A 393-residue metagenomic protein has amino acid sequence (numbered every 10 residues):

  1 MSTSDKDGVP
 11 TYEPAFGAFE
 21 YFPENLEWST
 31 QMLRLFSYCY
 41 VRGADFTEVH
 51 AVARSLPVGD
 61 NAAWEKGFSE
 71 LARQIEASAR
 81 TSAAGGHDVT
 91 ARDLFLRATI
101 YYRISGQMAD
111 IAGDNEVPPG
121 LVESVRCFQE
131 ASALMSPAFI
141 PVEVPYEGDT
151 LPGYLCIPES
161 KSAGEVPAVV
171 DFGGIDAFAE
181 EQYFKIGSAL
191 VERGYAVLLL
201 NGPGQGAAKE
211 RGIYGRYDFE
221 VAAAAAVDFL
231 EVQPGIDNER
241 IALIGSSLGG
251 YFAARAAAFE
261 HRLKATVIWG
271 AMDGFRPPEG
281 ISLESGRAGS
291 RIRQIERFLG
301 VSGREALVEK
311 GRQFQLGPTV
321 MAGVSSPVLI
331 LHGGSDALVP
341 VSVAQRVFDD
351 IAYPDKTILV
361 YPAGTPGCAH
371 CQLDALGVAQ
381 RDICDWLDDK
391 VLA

Functional and structural regions predicted by a protein language model:
F68, A72-I75, V117-K161: N-terminal cap/lid segment of alpha/beta-hydrolase-fold proteins
R103, F229-E284: Primarily recognizes the serine-hydrolase "nucleophile elbow" in alpha/beta-hydrolase and SGNH/GDSL folds
I213-G235: Alpha/beta-hydrolase active-site loop
A258-E309, G323-S326: Hydrolase active-site cap/lid region
V324, I330-H332, D336: Short beta-strand/loop motif that positions the catalytic acidic residue of the alpha/beta-hydrolase fold
S326, P340-D349: Short alpha-helix in the alpha/beta-hydrolase fold that links the catalytic acid
D349-C368: Catalytic histidine neighborhood in serine/cysteine hydrolases with alpha/beta-hydrolase-type architecture
L373-A393: Catalytic active-site module of serine/aspartate enzymes centered on a nucleophile-bearing elbow/loop
